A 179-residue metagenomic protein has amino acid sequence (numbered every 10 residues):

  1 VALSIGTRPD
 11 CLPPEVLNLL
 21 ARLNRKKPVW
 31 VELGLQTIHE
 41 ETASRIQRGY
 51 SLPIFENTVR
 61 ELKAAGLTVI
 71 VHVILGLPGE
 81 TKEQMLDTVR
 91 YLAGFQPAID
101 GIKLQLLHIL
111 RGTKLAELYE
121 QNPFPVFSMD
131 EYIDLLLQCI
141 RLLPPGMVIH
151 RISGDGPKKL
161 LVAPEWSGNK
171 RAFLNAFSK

Functional and structural regions predicted by a protein language model:
V1-Y50, N57-T58, A64: Conserved SAM/AdoMet-binding glycine-rich loop
R8-L12, P78, G154-K159: Short, internal active-site loops enriched in acidic
V16, A43-R45, T81-E83, L160-V162: A short acidic (Asp/Glu
L17, K114-E117, L161-E165: Short aromatic-enriched loop/helix-cap "lid" or pocket-rim segments at secondary-structure transitions that line
R22-L23, Y50, T88-V89, E120-N122 (+1 more regions): Short, hinge-like loop/turn segments at secondary-structure boundaries
E41-L52, L118-V126: Glycine-rich tight-turn/loop motif centered on a GG-T
P53-K114, D130-D155: Conserved C-terminal portion of the radical SAM core fold that forms the substrate/S-adenosylmethionine-binding
K158-K179: Radical SAM enzyme core and accessory elements
